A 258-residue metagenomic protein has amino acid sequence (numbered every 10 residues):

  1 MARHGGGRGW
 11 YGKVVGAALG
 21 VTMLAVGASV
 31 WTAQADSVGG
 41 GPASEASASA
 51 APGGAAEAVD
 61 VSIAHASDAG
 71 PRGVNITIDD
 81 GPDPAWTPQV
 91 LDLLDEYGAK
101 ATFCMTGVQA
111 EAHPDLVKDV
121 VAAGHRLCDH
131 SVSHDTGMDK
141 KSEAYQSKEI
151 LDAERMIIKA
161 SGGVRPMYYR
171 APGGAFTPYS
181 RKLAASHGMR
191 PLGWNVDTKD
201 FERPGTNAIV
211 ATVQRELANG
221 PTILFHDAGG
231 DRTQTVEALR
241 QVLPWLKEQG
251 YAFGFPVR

Functional and structural regions predicted by a protein language model:
M1-G20: N-terminal export and membrane-targeting signals
G27-A69: N-terminal low-complexity, Pro/Thr-rich disordered segments that flank secretion/membrane-targeting signals
P52-K141, D152, M156, P166: Active-site beta->alpha N-cap acidic-glycine motif
V59-G70, Y97, A110-E111, T233-R258: C-terminal domain-boundary segment and adjacent tail
G81-P88, E111, A144-S147, G174 (+2 more regions): Soluble non-cytosolic domains of exported or imported proteins
L91-C104, R126, E143-G174, K182 (+2 more regions): CE4/NodB-like, metal-dependent polysaccharide N-deacetylase domain that modifies extracellular/periplasmic N-acetylated
A175-E216, G250-R258: His/Asp/Glu-enriched short active-site or ligand-binding loop at hydrolase and phosphoryl-transfer sites
